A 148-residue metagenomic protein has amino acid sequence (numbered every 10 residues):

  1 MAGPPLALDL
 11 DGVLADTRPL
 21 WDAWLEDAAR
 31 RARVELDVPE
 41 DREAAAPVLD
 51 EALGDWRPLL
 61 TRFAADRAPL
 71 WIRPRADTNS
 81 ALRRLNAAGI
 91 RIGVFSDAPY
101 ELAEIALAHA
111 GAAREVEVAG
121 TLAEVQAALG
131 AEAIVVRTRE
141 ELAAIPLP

Functional and structural regions predicted by a protein language model:
M1-A2, Y100, E104-P148: Asp-based, Mg2+/Mn2+-dependent phosphohydrolase catalytic module
A2-A76, E101-E104: N-terminal helical cap/lid subdomain that shapes the substrate entry/recognition surface in HAD-like hydrolases
V34, G89-I90, R114-V116: A generic structural motif
D77-G89: Catalytic-core regions built around general acid/base machinery
G93-V94, V135: Structural beta-sheet core signal
S96-A98: Conserved phosphate-coupling serine/threonine residues in phosphotransfer and NTP-handling enzymes
